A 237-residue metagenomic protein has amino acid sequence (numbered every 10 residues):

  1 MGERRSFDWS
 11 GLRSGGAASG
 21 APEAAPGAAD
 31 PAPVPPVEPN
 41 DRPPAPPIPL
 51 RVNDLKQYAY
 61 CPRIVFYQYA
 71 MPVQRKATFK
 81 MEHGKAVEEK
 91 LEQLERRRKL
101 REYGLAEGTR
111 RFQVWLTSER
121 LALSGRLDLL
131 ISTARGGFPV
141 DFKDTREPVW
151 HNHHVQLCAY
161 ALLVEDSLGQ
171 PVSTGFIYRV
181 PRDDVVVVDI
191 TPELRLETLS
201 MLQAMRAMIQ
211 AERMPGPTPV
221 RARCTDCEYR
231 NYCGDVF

Functional and structural regions predicted by a protein language model:
M1-G137: Metal-dependent nuclease catalytic cores that hydrolyze phosphodiester bonds in DNA/RNA, characterized by
P31-E38, P192-R221: Short, charged low-complexity linear segments at domain edges
L55, C61-V65, R213-F237: Cysteine-cluster motifs in flexible loop/terminal segments that predominantly coordinate metals
Q57-Y60, Q68-Y69, E89, L196 (+2 more regions): Charged/polar, solvent-exposed surface patches and flexible loops
Q68-A77, D166-P171, D235-F237: Short helix-capping/linker segments at secondary-structure and domain boundaries
K85-E89, L94-L100, S118, V187-R195 (+1 more regions): Short, charged low-complexity intrinsically disordered segments located at boundaries of structured domains
A86, F112-T117, K143-T145, R206-A222: Hydrophobic transmembrane alpha-helix bundles
S118-I209, N231: Nucleic-acid nuclease catalytic cores
